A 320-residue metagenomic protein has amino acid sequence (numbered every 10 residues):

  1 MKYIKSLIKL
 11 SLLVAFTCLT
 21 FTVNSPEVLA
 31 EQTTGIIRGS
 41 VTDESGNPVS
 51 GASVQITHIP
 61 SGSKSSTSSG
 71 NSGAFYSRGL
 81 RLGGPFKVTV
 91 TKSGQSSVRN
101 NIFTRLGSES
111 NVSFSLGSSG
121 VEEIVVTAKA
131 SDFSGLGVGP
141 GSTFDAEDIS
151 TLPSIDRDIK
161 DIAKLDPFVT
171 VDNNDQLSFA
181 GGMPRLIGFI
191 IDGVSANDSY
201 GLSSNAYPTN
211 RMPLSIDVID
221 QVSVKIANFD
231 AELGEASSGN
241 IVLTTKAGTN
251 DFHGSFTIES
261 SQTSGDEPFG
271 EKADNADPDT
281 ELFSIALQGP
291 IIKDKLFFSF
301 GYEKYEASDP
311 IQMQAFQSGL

Functional and structural regions predicted by a protein language model:
M1-T33: Cleavable N-terminal targeting peptides that direct proteins into the secretory/outer-membrane pathway or into
E27-S131: Periplasm-facing N-terminal accessory domains of Gram-negative outer-membrane beta-barrel systems
S53, H58-P60, A130, G193-S195 (+2 more regions): Short, small-residue-rich loop/turn micro-motifs
G70, Y76, G94-S96, N100-S113 (+4 more regions): Periplasmic N-terminal accessory/gating domains of Gram-negative outer-membrane beta-barrel systems
K87, E123-V125, G188, D251-H253 (+1 more regions): Membrane-spanning beta-strand positions in outer-membrane beta-barrel proteins
S255-L320: Periplasmic-side early beta-strands and strand-to-turn transitions of outer-membrane beta-barrels
